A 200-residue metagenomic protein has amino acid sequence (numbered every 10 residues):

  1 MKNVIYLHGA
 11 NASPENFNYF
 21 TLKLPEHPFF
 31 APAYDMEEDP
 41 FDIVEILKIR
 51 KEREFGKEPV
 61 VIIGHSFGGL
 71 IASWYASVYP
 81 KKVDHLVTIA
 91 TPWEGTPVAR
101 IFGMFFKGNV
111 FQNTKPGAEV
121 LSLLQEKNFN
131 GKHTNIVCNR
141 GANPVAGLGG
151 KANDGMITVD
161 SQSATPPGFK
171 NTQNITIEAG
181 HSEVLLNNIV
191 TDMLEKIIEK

Functional and structural regions predicted by a protein language model:
V4-H8, E15, L24-N130, P144-G149 (+1 more regions): Serine-dependent carboxylesterase/thioesterase catalytic core of lipase-like alpha/beta-hydrolase/SGNH enzymes
S13, Y34, I177-A179: Acidic carboxylate-rich catalytic motifs and surrounding loops in phosphoryl-/glycosyl-chemistry enzymes
S13-P14, G95, V159, L186: Hydrophobic positions within alpha-helical membrane elements
N16-F17, V190: Short N-terminal amphipathic alpha-helix/helix-capping patch enriched in small hydrophobics with frequent Ser/Thr
F129-K200: C-terminal catalytic-base region of ester-bond hydrolases, centering on the histidine of the charge-relay
